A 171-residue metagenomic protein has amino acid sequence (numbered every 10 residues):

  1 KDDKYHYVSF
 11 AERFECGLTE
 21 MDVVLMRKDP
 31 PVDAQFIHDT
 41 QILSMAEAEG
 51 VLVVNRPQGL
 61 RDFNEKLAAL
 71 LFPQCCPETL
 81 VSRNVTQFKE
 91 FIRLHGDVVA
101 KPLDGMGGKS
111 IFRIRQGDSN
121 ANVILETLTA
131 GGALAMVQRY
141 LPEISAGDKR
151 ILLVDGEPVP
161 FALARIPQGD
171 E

Functional and structural regions predicted by a protein language model:
K1-K4, K28, K66, K89 (+3 more regions): Context-gated lysine
K1-V81: Conserved N-proximal alpha/beta basic substrate-recognition cap immediately N-terminal to, or forming the N-lobe
A11, K28, N55, P102 (+2 more regions): Pocket-edge structural micro-motifs
V32-Q35, L60-K66, L70, Q87-E90 (+2 more regions): Short, well-ordered, mixed-charge alpha-helical segments that flank or form enzyme active sites
V53, V98-V99: Hydrophobic beta-strand scaffold residues
V85-T86, R93-D97, D104-E171: Phosphate-binding site of ATP-dependent enzymes
